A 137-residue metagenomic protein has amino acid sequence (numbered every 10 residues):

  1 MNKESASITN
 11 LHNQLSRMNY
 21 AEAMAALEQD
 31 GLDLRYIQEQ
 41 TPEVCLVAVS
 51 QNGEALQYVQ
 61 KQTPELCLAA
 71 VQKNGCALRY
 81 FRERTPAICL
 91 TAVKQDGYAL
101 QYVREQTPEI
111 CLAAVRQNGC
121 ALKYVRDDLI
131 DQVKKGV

Functional and structural regions predicted by a protein language model:
N2-V137: Non-catalytic tandem-repeat scaffold regions and their flanking low-complexity/translocation tails
